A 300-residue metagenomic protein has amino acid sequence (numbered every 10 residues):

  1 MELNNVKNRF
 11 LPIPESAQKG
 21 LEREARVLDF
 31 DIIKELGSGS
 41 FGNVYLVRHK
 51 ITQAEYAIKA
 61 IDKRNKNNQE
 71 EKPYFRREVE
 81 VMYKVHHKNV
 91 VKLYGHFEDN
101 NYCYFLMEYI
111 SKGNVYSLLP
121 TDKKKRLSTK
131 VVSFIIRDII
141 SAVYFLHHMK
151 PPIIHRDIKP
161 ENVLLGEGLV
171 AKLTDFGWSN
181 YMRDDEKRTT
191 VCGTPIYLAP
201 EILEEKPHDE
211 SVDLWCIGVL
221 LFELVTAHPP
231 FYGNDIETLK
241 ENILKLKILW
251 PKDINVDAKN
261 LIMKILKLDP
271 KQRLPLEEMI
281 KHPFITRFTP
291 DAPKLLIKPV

Functional and structural regions predicted by a protein language model:
N43: Conserved N-lobe ATP-binding subsite of Hanks-type protein kinase domains, especially the beta3 VAIK lysine
F75-E80: Regulatory alphaC helix of protein kinase catalytic domains
H96: Activation-segment/catalytic-loop signature of the eukaryotic protein kinase fold
N101-N114, L118: Conserved short submotifs of the Hanks-type protein kinase catalytic core that shape the nucleotide-binding pocket
I135-I136: Activation segment signature within eukaryotic-like protein kinase domains
K150-L165: Catalytic-loop of the protein kinase fold
